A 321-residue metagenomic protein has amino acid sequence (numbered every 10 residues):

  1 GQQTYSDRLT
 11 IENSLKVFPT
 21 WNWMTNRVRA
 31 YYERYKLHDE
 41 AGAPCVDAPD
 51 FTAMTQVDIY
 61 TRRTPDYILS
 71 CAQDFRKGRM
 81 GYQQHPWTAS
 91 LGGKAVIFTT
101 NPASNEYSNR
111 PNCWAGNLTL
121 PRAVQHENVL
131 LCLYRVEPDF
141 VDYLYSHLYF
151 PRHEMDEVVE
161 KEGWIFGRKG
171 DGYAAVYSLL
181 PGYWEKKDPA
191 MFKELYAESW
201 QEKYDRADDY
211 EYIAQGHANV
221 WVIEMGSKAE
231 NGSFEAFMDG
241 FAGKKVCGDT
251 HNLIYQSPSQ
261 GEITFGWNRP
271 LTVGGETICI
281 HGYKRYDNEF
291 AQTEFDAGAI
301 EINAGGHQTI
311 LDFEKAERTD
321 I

Functional and structural regions predicted by a protein language model:
G1-I321: Ser/Thr/Asn(+Pro)-rich, low-complexity disordered segments
